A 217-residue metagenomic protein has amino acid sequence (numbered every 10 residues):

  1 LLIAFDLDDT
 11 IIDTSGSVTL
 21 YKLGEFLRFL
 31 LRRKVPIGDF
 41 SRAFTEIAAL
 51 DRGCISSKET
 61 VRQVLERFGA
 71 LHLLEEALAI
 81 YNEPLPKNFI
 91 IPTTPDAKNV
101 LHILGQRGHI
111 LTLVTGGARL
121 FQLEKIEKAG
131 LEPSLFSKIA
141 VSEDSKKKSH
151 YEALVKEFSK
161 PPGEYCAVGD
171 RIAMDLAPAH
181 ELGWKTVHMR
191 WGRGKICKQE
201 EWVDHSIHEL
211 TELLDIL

Functional and structural regions predicted by a protein language model:
L1-I3, K98, H102, I110-V114 (+1 more regions): Asp-based, Mg2+/Mn2+-dependent phosphohydrolase catalytic module
L1-R42: Active-site neighborhood of HAD-like aspartate-dependent phosphohydrolases
L31, E46-E83: A metal-dependent, Asp-based hydrolase signature
R32-I37, G69-L71, G130-L135, S159: Short helix-capping segments at alpha-helix termini
N82-I90: Surface-exposed cleft-lining segments at the edges of enzyme active sites
F89-A97: Active-site periphery "cap/insert" segments of enzyme catalytic domains
